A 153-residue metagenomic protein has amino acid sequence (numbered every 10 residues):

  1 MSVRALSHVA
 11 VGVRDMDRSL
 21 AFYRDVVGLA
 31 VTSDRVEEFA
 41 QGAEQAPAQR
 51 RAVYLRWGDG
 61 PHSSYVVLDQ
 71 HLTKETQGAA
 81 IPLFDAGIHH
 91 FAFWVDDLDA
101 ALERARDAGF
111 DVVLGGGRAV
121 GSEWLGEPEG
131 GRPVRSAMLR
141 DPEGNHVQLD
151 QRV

Functional and structural regions predicted by a protein language model:
S2-S7: Extreme N-terminal starter segment of soluble prokaryotic enzymes
H8, Y65-V67: Structural preference for beta-strand elements that scaffold enzyme active sites
A10, A30-Q41, L114-V120, G126 (+1 more regions): Conserved catalytic-core motifs of GNAT/GCN5-like acyltransferases
V11-S63, A100, D107: Core segments of cupin and vicinal oxygen chelate
R14-D17, S63, Q70-E143: Vicinal oxygen chelate
L55-G60, A137-P142, R152: Active-site beta-strand termini and strand-to-loop segments that position acidic
K74, D150-V153: Short beta-strand-to-coil "C-cap" segments at the C-terminal boundary of structured domains/repeats, marking
